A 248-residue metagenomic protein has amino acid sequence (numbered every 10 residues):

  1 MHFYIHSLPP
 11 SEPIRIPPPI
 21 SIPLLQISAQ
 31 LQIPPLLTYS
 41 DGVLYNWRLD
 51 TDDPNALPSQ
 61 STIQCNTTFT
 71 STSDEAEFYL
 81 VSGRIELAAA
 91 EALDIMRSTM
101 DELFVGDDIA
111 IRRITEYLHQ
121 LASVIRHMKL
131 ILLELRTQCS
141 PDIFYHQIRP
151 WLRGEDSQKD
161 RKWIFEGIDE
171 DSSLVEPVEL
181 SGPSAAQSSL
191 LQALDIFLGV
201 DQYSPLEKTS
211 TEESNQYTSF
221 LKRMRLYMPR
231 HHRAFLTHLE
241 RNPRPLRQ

Functional and structural regions predicted by a protein language model:
M1-Q248: Surface-exposed peri-terminal alpha-helical interaction modules
